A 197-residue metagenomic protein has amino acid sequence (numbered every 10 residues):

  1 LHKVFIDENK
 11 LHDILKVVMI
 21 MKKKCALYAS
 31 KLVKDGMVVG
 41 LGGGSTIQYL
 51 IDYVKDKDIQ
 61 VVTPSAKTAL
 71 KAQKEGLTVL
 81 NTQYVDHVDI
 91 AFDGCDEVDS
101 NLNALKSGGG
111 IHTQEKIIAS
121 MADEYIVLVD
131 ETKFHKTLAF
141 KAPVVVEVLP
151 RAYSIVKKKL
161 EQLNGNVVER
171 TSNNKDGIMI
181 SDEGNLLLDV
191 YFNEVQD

Functional and structural regions predicted by a protein language model:
K3-V17: Short, positively charged and aromatic/hydrophobic N-terminal segments
V18-V98: N-terminal active-site beta-alpha-beta segment that forms phosphate/nucleotide-binding and substrate-recognition loops
L70, E75-D197: Conserved phosphate- and dinucleotide-binding cores of soluble alpha/beta proteins, encompassing both enzyme active
